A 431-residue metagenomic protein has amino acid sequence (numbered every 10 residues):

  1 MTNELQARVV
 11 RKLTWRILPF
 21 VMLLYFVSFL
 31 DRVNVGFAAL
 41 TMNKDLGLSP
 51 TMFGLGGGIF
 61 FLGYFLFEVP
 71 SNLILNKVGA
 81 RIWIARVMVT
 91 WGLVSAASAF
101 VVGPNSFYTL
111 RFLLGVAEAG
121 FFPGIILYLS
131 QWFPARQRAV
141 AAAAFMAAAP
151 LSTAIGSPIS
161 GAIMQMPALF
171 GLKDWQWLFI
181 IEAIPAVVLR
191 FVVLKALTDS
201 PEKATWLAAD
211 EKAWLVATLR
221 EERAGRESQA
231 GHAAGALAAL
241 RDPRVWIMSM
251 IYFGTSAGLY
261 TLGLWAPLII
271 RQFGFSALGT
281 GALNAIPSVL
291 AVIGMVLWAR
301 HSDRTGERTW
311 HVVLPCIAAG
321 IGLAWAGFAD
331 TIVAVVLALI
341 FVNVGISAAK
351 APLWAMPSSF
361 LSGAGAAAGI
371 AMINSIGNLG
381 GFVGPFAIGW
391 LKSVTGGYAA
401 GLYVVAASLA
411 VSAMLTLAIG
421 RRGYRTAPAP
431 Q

Functional and structural regions predicted by a protein language model:
V35-G36, L237-M295, K350, W354: Extracytoplasmic gate region of multi-pass secondary transporters
G47, G79, F100-S106, A117 (+3 more regions): Helix-breaking motifs and short loop linkers at transmembrane-helix boundaries and internal kinks in secondary membrane
L66-N105: Conserved MFS/SLC helix-loop-helix module at the cytosolic interface between two early adjacent transmembrane helices
N76-M88, D303-C316: Cytoplasmic membrane-interface "Motif A"-like loop-to-helix N-cap segments of 12-TM Major Facilitator Superfamily
L110-A147: Cytoplasmic helix-loop-helix junction between adjacent transmembrane helices in 12-TM secondary transporters
V140-M164, P185-A186, N374-G384: Glycine-rich segments within core transmembrane alpha-helices of 12-TM secondary carriers
Q176-K195, L402-L417: Symmetry-related core transmembrane helices of the 12-TM Major Facilitator Superfamily/SLC fold
G306-M356: C-terminal transmembrane helical hairpin of 12-TM major facilitator-type secondary transporters
